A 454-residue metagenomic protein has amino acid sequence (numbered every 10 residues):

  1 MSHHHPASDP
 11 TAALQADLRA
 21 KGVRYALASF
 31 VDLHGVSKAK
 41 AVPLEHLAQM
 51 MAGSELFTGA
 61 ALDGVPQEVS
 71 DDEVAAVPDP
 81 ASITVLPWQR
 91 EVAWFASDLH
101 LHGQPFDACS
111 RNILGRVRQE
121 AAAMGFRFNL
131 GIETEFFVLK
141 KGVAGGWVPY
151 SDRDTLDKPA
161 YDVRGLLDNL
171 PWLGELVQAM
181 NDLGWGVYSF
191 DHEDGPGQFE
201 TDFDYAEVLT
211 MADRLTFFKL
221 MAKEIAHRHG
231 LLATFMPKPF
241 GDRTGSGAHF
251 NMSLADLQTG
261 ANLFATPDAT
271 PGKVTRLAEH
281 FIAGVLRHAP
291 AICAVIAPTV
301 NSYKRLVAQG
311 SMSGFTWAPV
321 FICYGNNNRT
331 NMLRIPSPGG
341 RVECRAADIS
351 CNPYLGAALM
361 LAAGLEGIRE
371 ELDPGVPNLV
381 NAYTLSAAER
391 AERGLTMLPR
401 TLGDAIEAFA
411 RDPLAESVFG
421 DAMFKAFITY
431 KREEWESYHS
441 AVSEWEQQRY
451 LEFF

Functional and structural regions predicted by a protein language model:
M1-S189, A206, M211-R214, L231 (+2 more regions): ATP/Mg2+-dependent ligation/transfer catalytic cores
S2-H4, P10, F217, E224-H227 (+2 more regions): Catalytic-core signal marking the mid-to-C-terminal active-site face
Y25, V92-A96, G131-E135, Q198-E200 (+4 more regions): Broad gene-expression machinery/nucleic-acid interaction feature
S29-V31, A255, P336: A generic structural motif
T84-E91, R127-N129, F190-G195, R243 (+2 more regions): Short glycine/proline-enriched loop/turn "hinge" motifs that connect secondary-structure elements and lie
E135-W147, H192, P196-A206, M236-G260: Histidine-centered divalent-metal-coordination microenvironment in nucleic-acid enzymes
V163-L167, S189, A206-D213, P239-R243 (+3 more regions): Alpha-helix capping and helix-loop boundary segments enriched in small/acidic/polar residues
D204, M211-F217, K223-E224, G230-P239: Gly/Pro-rich turn-and-neighbor structural signature
